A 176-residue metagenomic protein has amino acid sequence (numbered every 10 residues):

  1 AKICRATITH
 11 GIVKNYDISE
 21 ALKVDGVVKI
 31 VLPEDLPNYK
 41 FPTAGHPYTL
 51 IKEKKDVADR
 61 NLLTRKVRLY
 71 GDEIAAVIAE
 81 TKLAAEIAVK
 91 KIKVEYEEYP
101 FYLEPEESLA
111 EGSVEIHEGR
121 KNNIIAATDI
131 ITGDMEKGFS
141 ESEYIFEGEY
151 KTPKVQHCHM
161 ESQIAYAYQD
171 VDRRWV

Functional and structural regions predicted by a protein language model:
A1-N122, I145-G148: Flexible, low-hydrophobicity surface segments
I18-S19, I130-T132, A165: Short intrinsically disordered coil segments
N61-L62, N122-G138: Long, contiguous, secondary-structure-rich segments that constitute the structural scaffold of globular domains
D134-V176: Conserved beta-alpha junction segments in alpha/beta enzyme cores
